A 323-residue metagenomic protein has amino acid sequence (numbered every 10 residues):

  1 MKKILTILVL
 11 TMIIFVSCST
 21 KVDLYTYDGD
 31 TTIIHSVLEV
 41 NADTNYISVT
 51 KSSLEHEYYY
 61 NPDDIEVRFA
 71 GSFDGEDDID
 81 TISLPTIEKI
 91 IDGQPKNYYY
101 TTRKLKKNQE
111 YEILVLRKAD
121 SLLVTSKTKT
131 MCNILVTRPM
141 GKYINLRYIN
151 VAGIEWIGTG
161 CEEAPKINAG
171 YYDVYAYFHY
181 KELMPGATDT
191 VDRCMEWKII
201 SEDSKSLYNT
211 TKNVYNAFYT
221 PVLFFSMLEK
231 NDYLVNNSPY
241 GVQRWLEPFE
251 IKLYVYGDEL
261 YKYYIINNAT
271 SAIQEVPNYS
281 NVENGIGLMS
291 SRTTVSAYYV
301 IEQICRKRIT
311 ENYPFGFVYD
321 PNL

Functional and structural regions predicted by a protein language model:
M1-G29: Bacterial Sec-dependent N-terminal signal peptides
C18-L323: A sequence/structural signal for flexible, mid-protein segments enriched in small/helix-disrupting residues
